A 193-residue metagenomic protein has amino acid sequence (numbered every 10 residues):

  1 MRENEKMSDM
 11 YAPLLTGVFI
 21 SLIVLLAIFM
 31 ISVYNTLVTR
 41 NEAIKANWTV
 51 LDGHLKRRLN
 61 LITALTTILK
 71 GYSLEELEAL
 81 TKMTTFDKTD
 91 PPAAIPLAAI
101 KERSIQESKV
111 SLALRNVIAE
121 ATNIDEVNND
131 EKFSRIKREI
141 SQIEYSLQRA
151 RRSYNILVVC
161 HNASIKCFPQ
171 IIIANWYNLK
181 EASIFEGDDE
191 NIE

Functional and structural regions predicted by a protein language model:
R2-E193: A helix-centric hydrophobic-segment signal that preferentially recognizes long, alpha-helical stretches used
